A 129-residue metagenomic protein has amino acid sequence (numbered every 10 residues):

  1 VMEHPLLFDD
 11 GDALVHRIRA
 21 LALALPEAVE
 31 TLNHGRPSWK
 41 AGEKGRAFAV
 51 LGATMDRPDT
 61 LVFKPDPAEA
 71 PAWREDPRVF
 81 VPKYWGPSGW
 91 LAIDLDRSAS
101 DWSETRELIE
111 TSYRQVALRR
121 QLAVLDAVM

Functional and structural regions predicted by a protein language model:
V1-M129: Charge-dense, helix-prone N-terminal extensions
